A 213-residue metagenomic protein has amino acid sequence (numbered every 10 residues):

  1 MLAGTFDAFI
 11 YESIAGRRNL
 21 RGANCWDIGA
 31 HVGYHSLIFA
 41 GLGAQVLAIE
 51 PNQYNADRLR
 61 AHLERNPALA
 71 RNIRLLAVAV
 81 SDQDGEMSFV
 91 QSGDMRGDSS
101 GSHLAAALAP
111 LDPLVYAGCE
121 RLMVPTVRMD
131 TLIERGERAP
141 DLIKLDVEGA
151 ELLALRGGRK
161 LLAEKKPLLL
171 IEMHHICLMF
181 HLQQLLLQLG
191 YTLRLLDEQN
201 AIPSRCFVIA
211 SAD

Functional and structural regions predicted by a protein language model:
M1-E12, L76-R135: Glycine-rich adenosyl-binding loop in Rossmann-like folds that engage adenosine-containing cofactors
M1-N72, L114-M123, I133-E137, S204-D213: S-adenosyl-L-methionine
A30-V32, Q53, D82, V147-G149 (+1 more regions): Short, glycine/acidic-enriched loop or turn micro-motifs at the edges of active sites
S36, L42-A48, T131-D213: Conserved acidic-Pro-Pro-aromatic motif
E64-P67, V90-M95, L185-G190: Short, hinge-like loop/turn segments at secondary-structure boundaries
R74-L76, R194: General small-molecule cofactor/ligand-binding pocket signal
